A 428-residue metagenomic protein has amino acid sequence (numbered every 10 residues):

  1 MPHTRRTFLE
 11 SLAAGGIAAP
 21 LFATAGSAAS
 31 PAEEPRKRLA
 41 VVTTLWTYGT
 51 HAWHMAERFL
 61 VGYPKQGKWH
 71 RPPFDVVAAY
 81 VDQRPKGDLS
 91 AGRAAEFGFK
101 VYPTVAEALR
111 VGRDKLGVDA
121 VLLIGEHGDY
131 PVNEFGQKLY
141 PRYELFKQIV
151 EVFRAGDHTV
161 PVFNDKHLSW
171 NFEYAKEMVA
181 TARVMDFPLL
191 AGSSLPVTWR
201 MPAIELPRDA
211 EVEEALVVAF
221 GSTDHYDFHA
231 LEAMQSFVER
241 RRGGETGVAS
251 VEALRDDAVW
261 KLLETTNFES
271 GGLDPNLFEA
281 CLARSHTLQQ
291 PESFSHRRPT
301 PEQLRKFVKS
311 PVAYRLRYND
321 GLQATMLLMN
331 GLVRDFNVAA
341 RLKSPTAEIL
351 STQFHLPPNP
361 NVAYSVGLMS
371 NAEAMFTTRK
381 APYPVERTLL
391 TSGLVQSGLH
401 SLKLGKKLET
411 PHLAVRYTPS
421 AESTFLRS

Functional and structural regions predicted by a protein language model:
P2, A28-V160, W170, Y174-E177 (+8 more regions): N-terminal glycine-/serine-/threonine-rich beta1-alpha1-beta2 phosphate-ribose binding loop of Rossmann-like
T7-A28: N-terminal export signals
K37, T50-E57, Y143-K147, F172-K176 (+3 more regions): A structural signal for well-ordered alpha-helical segments within the folded catalytic domains of diverse enzymes
L39, E126, H167-L168, G192-L195 (+3 more regions): An acidic- and aromatic-residue-enriched active-site/binding cleft used to recognize and process polar
T43-T47, Q137, K166, V218-S222 (+3 more regions): Conserved aromatic-histidine-acidic binding/catalytic patches
L123, F163-N164, L190-A191, S250 (+2 more regions): A structural signal for short, well-ordered beta-strand segments and their strand-loop junctions that often border
K147, D157-V238: A contiguous active-site-proximal alpha/beta segment in oxidoreductase catalytic domains
L216-A219, H229-N359, V366-E386, V395-L399 (+1 more regions): Contiguous beta-strand/loop segments that form the cofactor/metal-binding neighborhood of enzyme cores
